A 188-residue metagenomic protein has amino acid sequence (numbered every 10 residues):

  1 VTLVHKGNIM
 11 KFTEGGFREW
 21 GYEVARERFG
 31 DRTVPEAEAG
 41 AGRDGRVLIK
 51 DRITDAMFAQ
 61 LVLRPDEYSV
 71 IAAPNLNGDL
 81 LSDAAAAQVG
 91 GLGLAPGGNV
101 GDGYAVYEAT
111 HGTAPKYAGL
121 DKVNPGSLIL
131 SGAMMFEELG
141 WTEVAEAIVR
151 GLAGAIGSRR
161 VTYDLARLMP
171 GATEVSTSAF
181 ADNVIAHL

Functional and structural regions predicted by a protein language model:
V1-R52: Glycine-rich phosphate/diphosphate-binding loop of Rossmann-like nucleotide-binding domains
G7-K11, V47-D51, V70-I71, D121-K122 (+3 more regions): Hydrophobic alpha-helical scaffolding
N8, A153-L188: Glycine-rich phosphate/pyrophosphate-binding loop and the adjoining helix
E14, R18, P125-I129, T177: Short alpha-helical patches at coil-to-helix transitions and adjacent helical residues in well-structured domains
R52-A59: Short acidic loop-to-helix transition motifs that present clustered carboxylates
M57, N77-G78, G112-A114, V123 (+3 more regions): A structural signal for small-residue-enriched, beta-sheet-centric alpha/beta enzyme cores and oligomeric scaffold folds
Q60-R160: Glycine-rich phosphate/nucleotide-binding loop
